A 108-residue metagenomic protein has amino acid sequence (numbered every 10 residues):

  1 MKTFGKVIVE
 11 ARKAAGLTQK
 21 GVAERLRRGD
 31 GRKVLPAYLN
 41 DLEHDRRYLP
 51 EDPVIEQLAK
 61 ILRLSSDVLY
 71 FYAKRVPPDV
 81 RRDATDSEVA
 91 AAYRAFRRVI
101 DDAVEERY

Functional and structural regions predicted by a protein language model:
M1-L17, E24, R94: A short, Lys/Arg-rich alpha-helix, primarily the initiator
I8, Q19-A23, L39-L42, L69: Conserved hydrophobic/aromatic packing and binding residues within compact polymer-binding modules
G21-G31: DNA-recognition alpha helix
L26, E43, V54, A73: DNA major-groove recognition helix of helix-turn-helix
K33, A37, H44-K60: Short, basic-rich loop-to-helix N-cap that marks the start of a DNA-contacting helix
A73-Y108: Interfacial/linker helices and their anchor residues that mediate assembly or domain coupling
